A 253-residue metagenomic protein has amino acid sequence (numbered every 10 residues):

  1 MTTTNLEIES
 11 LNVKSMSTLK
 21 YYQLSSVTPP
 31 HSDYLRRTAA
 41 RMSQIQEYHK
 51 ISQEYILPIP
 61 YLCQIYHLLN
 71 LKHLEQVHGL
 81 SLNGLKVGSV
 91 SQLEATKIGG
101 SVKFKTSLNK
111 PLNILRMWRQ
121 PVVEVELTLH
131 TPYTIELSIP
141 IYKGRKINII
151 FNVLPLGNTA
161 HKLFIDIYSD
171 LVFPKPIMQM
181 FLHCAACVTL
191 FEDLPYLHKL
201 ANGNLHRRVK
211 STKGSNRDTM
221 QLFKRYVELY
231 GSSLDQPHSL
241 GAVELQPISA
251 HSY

Functional and structural regions predicted by a protein language model:
M1, P111-L156: Hydrophobic-ligand binding "helix-grip"
T4-L93: Hydrophobic ligand-binding cavity/cleft-lining segments
C63-Y66, K105-W118: Long, positively charged binding patches that form subdomain-scale interaction surfaces for polyanionic ligands
K86-S89, E94-K105, V125: Structured, amphipathic secondary-structure segments that form assembly/contact surfaces in multi-subunit
T96-L108, T131, L163-I165: A short hydrophobic beta-strand element
T134-F191, K199: Beta-strand/loop substructures that line and gate deep hydrophobic ligand-binding cavities in soluble
V172-G231: A conserved amphipathic terminal alpha-helix motif
R225-Y253: Charge-rich (especially acidic), low-complexity segments
